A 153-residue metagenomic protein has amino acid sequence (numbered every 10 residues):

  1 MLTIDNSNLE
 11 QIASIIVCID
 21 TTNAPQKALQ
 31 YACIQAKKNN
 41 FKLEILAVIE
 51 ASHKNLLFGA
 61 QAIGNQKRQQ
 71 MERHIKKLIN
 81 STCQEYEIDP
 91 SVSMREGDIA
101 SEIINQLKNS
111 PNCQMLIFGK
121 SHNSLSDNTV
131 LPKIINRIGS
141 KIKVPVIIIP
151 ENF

Functional and structural regions predicted by a protein language model:
M1-D5, N109-F153: Gly/Ser-rich helix-loop-strand patches that form or flank binding pockets for ribonucleotide-derived cofactors
N6-G59, K141: Small/aliphatic-rich secondary-structure junction motif
C33, N80, N105, N136: Active-site phosphate/pyrophosphate- and oxyanion-stabilizing loops and adjacent acidic/basic residues in soluble
E44-L46, S91-R95, I147-I149: General small-molecule cofactor/ligand-binding pocket signal
Q61-G64, N109-P111: Short, hinge-like loop/turn segments at secondary-structure boundaries
A62-H74: A short acidic, glycine-rich active-site loop that binds or catalyzes chemistry on phosphate/adenosine moieties
Q84-S91: A short helix-to-beta-strand connector/capping loop
M94-I103: Charged docking surfaces used in two-component/phosphorelay signaling
